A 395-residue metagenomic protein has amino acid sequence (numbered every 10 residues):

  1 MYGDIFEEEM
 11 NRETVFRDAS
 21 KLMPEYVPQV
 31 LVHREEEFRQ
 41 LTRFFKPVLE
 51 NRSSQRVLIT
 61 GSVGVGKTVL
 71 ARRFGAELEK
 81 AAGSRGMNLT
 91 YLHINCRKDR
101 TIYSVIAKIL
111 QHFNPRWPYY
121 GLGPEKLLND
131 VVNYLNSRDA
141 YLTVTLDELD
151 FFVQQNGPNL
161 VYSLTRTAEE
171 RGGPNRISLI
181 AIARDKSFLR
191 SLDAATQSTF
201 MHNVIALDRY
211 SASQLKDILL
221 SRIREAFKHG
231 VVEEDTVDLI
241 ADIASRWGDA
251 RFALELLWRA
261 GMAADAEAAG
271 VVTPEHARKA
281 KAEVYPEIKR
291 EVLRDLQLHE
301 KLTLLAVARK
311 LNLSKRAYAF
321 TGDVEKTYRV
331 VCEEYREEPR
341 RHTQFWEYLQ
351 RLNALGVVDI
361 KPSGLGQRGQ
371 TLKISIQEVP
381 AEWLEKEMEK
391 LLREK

Functional and structural regions predicted by a protein language model:
M1-Q55, E77-K80: A short, basic N-terminal segment
Y2-F16, S54, R97-I218, A226-A244 (+4 more regions): Mid-core helix/loop region of P-loop NTP-binding domains shared across ATPases and GTPases
R52-G75: Walker A/P-loop nucleotide-binding motif
R56-L58, A81-R97: Conserved catalytic segments around the Walker B and adjacent sensor/switch elements of P-loop NTPase domains
S245-A250, W258-V272, L311-S314, C332-E333 (+1 more regions): AAA+ ATPase "lid" subdomain C-terminal helix
A264-I288: Conserved C-terminal helix/linker of AAA+ ATPases
P286-Y318: Short alpha-helical segments that sit at the start of domains
L311-K395: Terminal-proximal interaction/regulatory segments of ATP-powered molecular machines
